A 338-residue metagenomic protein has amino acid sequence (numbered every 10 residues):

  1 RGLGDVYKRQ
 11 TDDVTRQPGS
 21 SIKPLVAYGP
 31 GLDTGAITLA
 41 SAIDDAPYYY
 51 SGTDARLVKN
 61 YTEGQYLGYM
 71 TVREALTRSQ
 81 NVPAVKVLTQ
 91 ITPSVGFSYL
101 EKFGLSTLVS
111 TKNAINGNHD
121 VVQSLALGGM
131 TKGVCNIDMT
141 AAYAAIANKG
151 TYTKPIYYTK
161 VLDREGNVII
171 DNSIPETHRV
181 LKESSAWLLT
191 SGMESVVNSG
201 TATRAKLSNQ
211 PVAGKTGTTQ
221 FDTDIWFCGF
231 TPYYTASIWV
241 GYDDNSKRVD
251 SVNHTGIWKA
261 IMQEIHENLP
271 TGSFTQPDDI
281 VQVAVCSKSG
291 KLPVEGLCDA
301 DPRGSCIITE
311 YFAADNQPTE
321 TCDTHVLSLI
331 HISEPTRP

Functional and structural regions predicted by a protein language model:
G2-Y7, H331-T336: Short, small-residue-biased leader/transition segments that mark boundaries at the very start of proteins
D5-V14, G133-E320, T324-H325: A penicillin-recognizing enzyme superfamily signal
D13-I22, L127-V134: Gly/Ser-rich catalytic serine loop of serine hydrolases
P18-I43, A75, A142-I146, L189 (+2 more regions): Active-site SXXK
G29-G35, P47, L76-Q80, V87-V95 (+6 more regions): Sec/Tat-exported extracytoplasmic proteins
I37-G96, V122, Y152, R164-S195: Conserved catalytic neighborhood of penicillin-recognizing serine enzymes
R56-N60, T92-T140: Mid-domain, small-residue-enriched loop/turn segments at the edges of structured enzyme/sensor domains
L88-Q90, S98-F103, T111-D120, K154-T159 (+1 more regions): Short coil/turn segments at secondary-structure boundaries
